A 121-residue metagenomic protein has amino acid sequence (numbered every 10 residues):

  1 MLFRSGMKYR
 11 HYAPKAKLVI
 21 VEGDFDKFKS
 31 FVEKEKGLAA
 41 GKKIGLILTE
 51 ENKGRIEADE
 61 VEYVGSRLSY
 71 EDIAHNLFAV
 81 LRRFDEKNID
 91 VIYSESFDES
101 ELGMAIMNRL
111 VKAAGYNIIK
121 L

Functional and structural regions predicted by a protein language model:
M1-L2: Short, small-residue-biased leader/transition segments that mark boundaries at the very start of proteins
G6-G115: A C-terminal functional module that forms or caps the active site or interfaces directly with catalytic machinery
I118-L121: Short, flexible loop segments at boundaries between secondary-structure elements
